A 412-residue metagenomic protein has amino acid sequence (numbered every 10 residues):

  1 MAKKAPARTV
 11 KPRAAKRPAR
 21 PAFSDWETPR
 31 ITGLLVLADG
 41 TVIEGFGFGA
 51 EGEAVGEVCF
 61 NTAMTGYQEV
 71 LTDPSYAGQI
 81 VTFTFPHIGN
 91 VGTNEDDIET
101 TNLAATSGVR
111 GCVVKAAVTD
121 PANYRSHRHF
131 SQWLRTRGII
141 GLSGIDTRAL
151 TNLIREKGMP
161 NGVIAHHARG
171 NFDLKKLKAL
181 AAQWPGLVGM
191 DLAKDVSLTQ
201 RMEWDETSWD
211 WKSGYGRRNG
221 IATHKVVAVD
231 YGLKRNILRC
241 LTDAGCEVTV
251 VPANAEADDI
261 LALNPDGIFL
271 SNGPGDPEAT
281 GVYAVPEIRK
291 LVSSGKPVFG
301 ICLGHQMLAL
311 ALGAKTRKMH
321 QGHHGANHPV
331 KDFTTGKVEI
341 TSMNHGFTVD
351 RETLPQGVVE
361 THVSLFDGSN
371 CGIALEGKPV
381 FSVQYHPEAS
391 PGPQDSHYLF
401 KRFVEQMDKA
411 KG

Functional and structural regions predicted by a protein language model:
A2-L263, G275, S390-D395, K401-G412: RNA-binding accessory domains that recognize and position tRNA/RNA substrates
W26-P29, H323, P355-Q356, L365-F366: Short solvent-exposed loop/turn micro-motifs enriched in small/polar/acidic residues
L34, D73, P329-K331, G372: Residue-level detector of beta-strand face positions
G47-F48, P86, N344, L375 (+1 more regions): Residue-level structural signal for beta-strand termini and adjacent loop
I140, K225, P297-F299, K315 (+1 more regions): Proline-centered loop/turn at the N-terminus of a beta-strand
K225-D230, T341-S342, F381-Y385: Active-site-proximal beta-strand elements of phosphoester/diester hydrolases
A262, G267-R351, G392-A410: Cysteine-nucleophile active-site neighborhood
G336-K378: Catalytic beta-strand/loop cores that center a nucleophilic Ser/Cys/Thr and support acyl-enzyme chemistry
